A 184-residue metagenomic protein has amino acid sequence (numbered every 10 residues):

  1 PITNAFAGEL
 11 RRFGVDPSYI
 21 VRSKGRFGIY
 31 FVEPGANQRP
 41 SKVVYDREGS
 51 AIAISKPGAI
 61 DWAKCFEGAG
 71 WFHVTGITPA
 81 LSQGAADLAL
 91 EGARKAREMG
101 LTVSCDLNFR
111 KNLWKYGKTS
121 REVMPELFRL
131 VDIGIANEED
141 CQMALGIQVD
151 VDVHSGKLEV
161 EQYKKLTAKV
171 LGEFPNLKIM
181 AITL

Functional and structural regions predicted by a protein language model:
P1-G76: Conserved N-terminal subdomain of the carbohydrate kinase-like
R11, L90, R94-E98, F128: Anion (oxyanion) recognition and catalysis
P17, V103-S104, I135: Hydrophobic beta-strand scaffold residues
E48, I77, N108-N112, E139: Active-site beta-loop-alpha junctions enriched in small/polar residues
S50-K56, S82-L90: Glycine-rich anion/phosphate-binding loops
A59-I60, A86-E91, G117-P125: Charged helix-capping and loop-helix junction motifs
K64-G70, K95-G100, F174: Glycine-rich phosphate/diphosphate-binding loops that line cofactor/substrate pockets in enzymes
M99, L113-L184: Conserved phosphate/ATP/ADP-binding segment of small-molecule kinases
